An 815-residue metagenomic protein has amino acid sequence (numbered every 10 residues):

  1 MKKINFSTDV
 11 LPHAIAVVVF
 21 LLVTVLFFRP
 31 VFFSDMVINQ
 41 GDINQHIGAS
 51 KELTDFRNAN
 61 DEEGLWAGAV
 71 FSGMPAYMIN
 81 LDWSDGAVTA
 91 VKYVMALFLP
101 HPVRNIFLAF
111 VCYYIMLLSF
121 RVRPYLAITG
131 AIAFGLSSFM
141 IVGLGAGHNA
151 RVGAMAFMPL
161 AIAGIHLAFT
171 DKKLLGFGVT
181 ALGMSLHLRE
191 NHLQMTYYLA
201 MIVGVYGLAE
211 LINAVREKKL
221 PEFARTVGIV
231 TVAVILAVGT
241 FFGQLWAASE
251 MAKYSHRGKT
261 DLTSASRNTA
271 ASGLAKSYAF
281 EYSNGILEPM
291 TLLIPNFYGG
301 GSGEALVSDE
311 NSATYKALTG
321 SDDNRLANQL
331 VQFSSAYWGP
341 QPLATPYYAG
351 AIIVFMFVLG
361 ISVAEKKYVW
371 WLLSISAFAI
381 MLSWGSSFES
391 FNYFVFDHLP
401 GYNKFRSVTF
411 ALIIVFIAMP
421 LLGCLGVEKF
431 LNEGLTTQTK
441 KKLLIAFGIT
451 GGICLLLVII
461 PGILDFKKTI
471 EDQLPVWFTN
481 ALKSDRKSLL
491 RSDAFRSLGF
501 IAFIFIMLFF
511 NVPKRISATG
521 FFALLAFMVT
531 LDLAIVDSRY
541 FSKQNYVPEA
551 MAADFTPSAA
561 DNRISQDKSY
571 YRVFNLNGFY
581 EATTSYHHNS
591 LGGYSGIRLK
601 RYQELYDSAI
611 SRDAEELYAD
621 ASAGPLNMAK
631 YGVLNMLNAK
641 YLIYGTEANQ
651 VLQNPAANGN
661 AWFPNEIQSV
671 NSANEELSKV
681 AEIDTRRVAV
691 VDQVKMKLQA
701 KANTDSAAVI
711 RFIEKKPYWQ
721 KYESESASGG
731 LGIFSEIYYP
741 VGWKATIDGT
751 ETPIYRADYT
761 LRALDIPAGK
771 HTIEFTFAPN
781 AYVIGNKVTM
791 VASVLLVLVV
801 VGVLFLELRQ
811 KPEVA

Functional and structural regions predicted by a protein language model:
P12-A49, A233-A247, F378-M381, L455 (+1 more regions): Transmembrane signal-anchor helices characteristic of membrane glycosylation enzymes that use polyprenol
L21-Y113, F120, I132-L144, H148-M155 (+4 more regions): Membrane-interface coil-to-helix junctions
F27-N44, Q244-R257, F388, I460-T469 (+1 more regions): Helix-to-loop transition at the C-terminal end of transmembrane segments
A67-M74, L81-D82, F297-S302, V307-S308 (+6 more regions): Extracytoplasmic/lumenal acceptor-recognition loop(s) of multi-pass membrane glycoenzymes
L99-Y113, L343-L359, V415-G423, S497-I504: Hydrophobic alpha-helical transmembrane segments
L117-L136, K172-F177: Transmembrane-helix signature of polytopic, membrane-embedded enzymes that assemble or transfer cell-envelope glycans
A146-F157, A168-S185, L193-V230, V234-A237 (+2 more regions): Contiguous transmembrane helix-bundle modules in multi-pass membrane proteins
F355, K640, D684-A815: Active-site-proximal, structured, solvent-exposed surfaces of multi-pass membrane proteins that position macromolecular
